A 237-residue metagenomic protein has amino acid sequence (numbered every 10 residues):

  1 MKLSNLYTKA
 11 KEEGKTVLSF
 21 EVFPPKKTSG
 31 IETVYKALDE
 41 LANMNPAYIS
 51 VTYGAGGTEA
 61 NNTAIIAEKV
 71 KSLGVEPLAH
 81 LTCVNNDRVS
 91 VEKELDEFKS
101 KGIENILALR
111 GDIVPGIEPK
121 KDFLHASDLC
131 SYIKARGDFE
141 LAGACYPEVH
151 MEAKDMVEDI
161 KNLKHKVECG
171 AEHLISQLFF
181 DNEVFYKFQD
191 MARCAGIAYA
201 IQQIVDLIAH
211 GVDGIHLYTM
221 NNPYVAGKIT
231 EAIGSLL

Functional and structural regions predicted by a protein language model:
M1-F20, K27: N-terminal amphipathic alpha-helix/helix-capping segment at the start of soluble metabolic enzymes
K2-K9, I31-E40, G57-V75: Glycine-rich, positively charged N-terminal anion/phosphate-binding segment
V17-T33, A55, P77-V89, A142-E158 (+1 more regions): Active-site mouth loops of central-metabolism enzymes
E21, I49, F98, K166 (+2 more regions): Conserved, mostly hydrophobic/aromatic
P24-T28, P46-A64, D112-K121, H173-A192 (+1 more regions): Glycine-rich, proline-tolerant flexible connector loops at the mouths of alpha/beta enzymes
G57-T82, F123-G143, F185-A192, K228-L237: Alpha-helix-loop-beta-strand connector modules within alpha/beta enzyme cores
C83-E97, K120-L124: Glycine-rich anion/phosphate-binding loops
D190-H210: Catalytic-face loop-and-helix region of soluble metabolic enzyme cores
